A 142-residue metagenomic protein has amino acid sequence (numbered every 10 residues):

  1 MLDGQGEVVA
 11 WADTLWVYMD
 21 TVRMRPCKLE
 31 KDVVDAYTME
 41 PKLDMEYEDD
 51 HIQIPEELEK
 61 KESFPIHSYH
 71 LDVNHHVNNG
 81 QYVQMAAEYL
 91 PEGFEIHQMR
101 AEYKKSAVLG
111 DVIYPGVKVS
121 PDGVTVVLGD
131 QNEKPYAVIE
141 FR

Functional and structural regions predicted by a protein language model:
M1-Y47, A107-L109, K118-R142: HotDog/MaoC-like acyl-thioester-processing domains
W11, D20-G93: Hot-dog-fold acyl-thioester-processing enzymes
E62-E140: Acidic/His-leaning functional-site neighborhoods
